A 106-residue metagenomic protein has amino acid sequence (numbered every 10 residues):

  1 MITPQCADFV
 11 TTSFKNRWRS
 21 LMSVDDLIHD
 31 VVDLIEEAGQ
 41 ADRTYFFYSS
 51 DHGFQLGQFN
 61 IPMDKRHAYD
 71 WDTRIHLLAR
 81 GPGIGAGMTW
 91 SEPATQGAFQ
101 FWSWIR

Functional and structural regions predicted by a protein language model:
I2-T44: A long, amphipathic alpha-helix that forms part of the scaffold/cap immediately adjacent to metal-dependent active
Q5, T44, W90-R106: Low-complexity basic/metal-binding stretches
R17, L21-V24, I28, Y45-S50 (+2 more regions): Beta-strand elements within well-structured catalytic alpha/beta cores of enzymes that handle phosphate/sulfate esters
D33-G85, W90, T95: Histidine-centered active-site microenvironments of extracellular/periplasmic hydrolases and transferases
